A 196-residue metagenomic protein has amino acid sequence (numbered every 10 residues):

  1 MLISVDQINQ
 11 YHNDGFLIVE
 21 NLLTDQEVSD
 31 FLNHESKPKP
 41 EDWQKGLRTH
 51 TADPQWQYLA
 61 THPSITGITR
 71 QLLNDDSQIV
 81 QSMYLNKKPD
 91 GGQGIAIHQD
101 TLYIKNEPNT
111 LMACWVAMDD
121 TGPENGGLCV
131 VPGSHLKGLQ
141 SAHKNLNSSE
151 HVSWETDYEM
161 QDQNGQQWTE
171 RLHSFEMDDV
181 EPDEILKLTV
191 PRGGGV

Functional and structural regions predicted by a protein language model:
M1-N106: Non-heme Fe(II)-dependent double-stranded beta-helix
I18-V19, M112-C114, V196: Short hydrophobic-aromatic micro-motifs
S36, A113, N147: Glycine-rich, phosphate-binding/catalytic loops in enzymes
D75, T101, M118-G127, S134-H135: Active-site region of the double-stranded beta-helix
N86, V116-A117, V130: Hydrophobic side chains in beta-strands
G92, L111, G126: Conserved catalytic motifs of the protein kinase core domain
H98, K105-P123, T189-R192: Short, conserved beta-strand element in jelly-roll/cupin
E124-V196: Double-stranded beta-helix
